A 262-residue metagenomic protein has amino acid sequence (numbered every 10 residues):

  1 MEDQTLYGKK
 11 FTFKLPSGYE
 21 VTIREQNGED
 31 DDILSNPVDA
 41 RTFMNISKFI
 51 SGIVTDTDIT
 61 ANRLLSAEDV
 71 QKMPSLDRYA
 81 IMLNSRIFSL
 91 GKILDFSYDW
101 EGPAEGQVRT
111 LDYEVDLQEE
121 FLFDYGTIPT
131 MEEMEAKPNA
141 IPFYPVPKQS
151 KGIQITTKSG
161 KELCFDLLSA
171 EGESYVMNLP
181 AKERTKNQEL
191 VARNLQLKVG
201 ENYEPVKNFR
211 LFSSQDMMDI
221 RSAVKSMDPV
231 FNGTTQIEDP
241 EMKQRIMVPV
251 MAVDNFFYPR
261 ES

Functional and structural regions predicted by a protein language model:
M1-S262: Short, surface-exposed, charged amphipathic helix/loop patches that serve as local interaction elements
